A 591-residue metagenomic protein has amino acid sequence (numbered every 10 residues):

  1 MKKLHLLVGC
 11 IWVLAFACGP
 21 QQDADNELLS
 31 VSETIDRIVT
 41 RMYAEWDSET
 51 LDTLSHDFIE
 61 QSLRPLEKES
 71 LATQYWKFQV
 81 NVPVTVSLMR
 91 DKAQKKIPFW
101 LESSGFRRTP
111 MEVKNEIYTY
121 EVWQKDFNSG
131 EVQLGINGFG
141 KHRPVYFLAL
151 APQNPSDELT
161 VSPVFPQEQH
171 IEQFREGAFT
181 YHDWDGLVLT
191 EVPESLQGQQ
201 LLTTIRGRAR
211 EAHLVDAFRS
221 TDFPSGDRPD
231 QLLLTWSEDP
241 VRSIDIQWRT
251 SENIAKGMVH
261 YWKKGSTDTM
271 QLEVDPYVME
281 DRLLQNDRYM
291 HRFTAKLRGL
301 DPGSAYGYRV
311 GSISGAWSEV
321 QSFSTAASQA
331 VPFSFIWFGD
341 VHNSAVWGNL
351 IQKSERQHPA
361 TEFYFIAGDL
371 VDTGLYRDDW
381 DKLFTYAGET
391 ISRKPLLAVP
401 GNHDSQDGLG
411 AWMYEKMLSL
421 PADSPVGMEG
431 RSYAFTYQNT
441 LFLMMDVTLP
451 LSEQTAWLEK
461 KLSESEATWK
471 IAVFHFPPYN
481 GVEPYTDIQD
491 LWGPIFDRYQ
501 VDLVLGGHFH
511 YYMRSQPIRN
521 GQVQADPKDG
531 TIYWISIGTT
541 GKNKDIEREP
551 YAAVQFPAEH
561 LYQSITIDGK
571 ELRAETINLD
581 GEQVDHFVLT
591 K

Functional and structural regions predicted by a protein language model:
M1-A24: Bacterial Sec-dependent N-terminal signal peptides
Q74-W76, V84-V86, R242-I246: Structural beta-strand segments of beta-rich domains
Q124-G138: Noncatalytic modules at the cell exterior or secretory-pathway interfaces, chiefly beta-strand-rich lectin/adhesion
E158-W337, A558, I567-K591: Acidic, histidine-bearing metal-coordination/catalytic regions of metal-dependent phosphoesterases
T294, A305-S322, D379-E466, L491 (+2 more regions): Extended active-site neighborhood of metal-dependent phosphoesterases/phosphodiesterases
V331-G408: Conserved, compact domain cores that house catalytic/ligand-binding motifs in diverse enzymes and effector modules
W337-G339, F363-D369, P395-N402, M445-D446 (+3 more regions): Active-site neighborhood of phospho(di)ester-bond hydrolases with catalytic His/Asp-centered motifs
S465-F509, V523-P527: Active-site-proximal segments of metal-dependent phosphoesterases and phosphodiesterases across multiple
